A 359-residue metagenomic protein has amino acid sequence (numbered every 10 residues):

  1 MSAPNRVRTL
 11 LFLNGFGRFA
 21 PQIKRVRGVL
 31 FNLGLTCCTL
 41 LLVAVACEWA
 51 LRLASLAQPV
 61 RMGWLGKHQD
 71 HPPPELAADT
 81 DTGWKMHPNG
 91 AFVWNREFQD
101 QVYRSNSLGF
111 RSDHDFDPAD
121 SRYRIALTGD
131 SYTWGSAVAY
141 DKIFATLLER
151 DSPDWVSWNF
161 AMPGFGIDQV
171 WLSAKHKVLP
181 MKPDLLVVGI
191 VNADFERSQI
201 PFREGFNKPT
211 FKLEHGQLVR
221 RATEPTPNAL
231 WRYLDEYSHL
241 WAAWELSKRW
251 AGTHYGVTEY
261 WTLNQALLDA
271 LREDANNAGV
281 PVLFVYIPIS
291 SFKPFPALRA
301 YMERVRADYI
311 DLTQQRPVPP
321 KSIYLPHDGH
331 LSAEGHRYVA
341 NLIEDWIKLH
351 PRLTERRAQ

Functional and structural regions predicted by a protein language model:
M1-G28: N-terminal Lys/Arg-rich, disordered targeting/topogenic segments
N32-W49: Hydrophobic membrane-insertion alpha-helices, especially the h-region of bacterial N-terminal signal peptides
L35, H327-Q359: Histidine-centered active-site loop/cap adjacent to the catalytic His in serine esterases/O-acetyl transfer systems
E48, D130, V170, L186 (+4 more regions): Generic structural signal for small/hydrophobic residues in well-ordered secondary structure, especially within
A57-D151, R316-P320, N341: Membrane/wall-proximal cationic-aromatic binding patches
A119, R124-A126, W134-R220: Conserved SGNH/GDSL esterase-like catalytic core that processes O-acyl groups on lipids and polysaccharides
I167, W171, W261, Q265 (+1 more regions): Short, amphipathic alpha-helical "lid/cap" segments that border enzyme active or binding sites
V191-A307, L312-L325, R357: Serine-dependent acyl-ester chemistry module
